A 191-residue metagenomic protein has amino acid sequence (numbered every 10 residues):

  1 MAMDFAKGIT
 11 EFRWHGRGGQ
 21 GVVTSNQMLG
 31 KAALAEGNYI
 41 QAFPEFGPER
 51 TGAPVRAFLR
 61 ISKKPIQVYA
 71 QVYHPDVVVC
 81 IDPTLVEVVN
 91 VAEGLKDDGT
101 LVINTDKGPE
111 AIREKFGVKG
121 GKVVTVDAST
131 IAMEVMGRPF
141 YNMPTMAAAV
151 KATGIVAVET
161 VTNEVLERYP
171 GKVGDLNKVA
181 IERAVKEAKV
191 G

Functional and structural regions predicted by a protein language model:
M1-G191: Active-site cofactor/cluster-binding pocket
